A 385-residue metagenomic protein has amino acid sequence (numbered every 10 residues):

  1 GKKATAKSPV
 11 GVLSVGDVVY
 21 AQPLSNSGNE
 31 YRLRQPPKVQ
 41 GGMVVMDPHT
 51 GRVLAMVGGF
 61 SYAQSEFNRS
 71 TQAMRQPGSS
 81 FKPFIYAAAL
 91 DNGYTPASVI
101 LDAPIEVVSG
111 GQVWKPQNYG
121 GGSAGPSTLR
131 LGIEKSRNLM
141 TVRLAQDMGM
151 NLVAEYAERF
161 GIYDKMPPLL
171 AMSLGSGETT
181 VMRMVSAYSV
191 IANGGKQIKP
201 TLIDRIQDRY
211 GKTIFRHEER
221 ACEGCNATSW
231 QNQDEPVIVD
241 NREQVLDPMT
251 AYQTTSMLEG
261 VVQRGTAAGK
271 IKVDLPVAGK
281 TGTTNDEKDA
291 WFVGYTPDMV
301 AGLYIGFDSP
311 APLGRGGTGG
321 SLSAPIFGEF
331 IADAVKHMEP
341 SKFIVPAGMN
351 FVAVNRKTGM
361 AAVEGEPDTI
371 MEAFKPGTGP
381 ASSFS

Functional and structural regions predicted by a protein language model:
G1-R75, S79-S80, A87, T95-S98 (+4 more regions): Periplasmic/cell-envelope proteins involved in peptidoglycan metabolism and beta-lactam response
V15, P104, V108, W114 (+4 more regions): Soluble, non-transmembrane domains of envelope/secretory-pathway proteins that act on or interact with carbohydrate
N26-G42, V237, V262-G294, S309: Flexible, glycine/threonine-enriched loop-and-boundary segments that flank and lead into catalytic domains of large
V44-V45, L54-M56, S98-V99, L131 (+8 more regions): Structural recognition of the beta-strand scaffold that forms the well-ordered cores of secreted hydrolase catalytic
H49, Y94-V153, Q197, R209-Y252 (+2 more regions): Conserved catalytic neighborhood of penicillin-recognizing serine enzymes
T50-G51, M74-D102, G132, A187-I191 (+3 more regions): Active-site SXXK
T95-D102, M166, Q197-L202, Q263-K270 (+1 more regions): Acidic/polar loop patches that form or flank catalytic/metal-binding clefts of enzymes that bind anionic ligands
V113-N118, G149-S186: Mid-domain, small-residue-enriched loop/turn segments at the edges of structured enzyme/sensor domains
